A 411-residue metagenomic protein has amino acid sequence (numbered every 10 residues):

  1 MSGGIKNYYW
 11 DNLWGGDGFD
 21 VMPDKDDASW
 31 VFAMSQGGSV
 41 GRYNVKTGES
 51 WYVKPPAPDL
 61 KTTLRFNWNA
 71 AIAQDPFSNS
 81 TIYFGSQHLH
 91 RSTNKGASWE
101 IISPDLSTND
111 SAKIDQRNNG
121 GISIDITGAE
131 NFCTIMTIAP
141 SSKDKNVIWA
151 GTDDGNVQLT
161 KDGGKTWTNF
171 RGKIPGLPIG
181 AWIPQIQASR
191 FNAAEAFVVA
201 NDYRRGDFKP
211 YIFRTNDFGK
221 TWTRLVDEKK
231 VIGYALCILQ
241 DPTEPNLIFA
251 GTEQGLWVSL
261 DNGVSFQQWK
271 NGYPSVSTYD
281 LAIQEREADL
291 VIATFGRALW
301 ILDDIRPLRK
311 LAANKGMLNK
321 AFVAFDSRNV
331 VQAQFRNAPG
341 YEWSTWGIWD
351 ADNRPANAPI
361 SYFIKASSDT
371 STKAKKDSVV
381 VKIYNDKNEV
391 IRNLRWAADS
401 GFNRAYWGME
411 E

Functional and structural regions predicted by a protein language model:
M1-W349, P355-A356, K365-S367: Beta-propeller blade termini and top-face loops
S35-G37, A374-S378: A short, compositionally biased
P178, V231, V390-E411: Glycine-centered tight-turn motifs at strand-turn-strand junctions
I360-K373: Short amphipathic, basic-aromatic surface patches that mediate peripheral association with negatively charged
I383-N385: Conserved aromatic beta-strand anchor motif in extracellular beta-sandwich/beta-rich domains
